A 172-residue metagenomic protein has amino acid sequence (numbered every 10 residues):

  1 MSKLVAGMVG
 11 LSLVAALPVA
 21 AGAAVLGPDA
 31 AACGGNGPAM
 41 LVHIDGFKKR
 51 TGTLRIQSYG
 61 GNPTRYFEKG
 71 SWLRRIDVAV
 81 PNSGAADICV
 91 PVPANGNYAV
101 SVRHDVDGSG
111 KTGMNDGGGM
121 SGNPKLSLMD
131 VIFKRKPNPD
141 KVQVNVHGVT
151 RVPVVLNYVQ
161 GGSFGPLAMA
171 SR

Functional and structural regions predicted by a protein language model:
M8-A20: Bacterial N-terminal signal peptides
A24-A32, M40, K125-S163: Extracellular beta-sheet/turn segments enriched in Thr/Pro/Gly and aliphatic residues
P38-G46, I56: A short, amphipathic beta-strand motif
R55-Y59, S101: Beta-strand signatures of extracellular beta-sandwich domains
V78-G84, N145-V146: Short proline/glycine- and polar residue-rich coil/turn motifs
A85-V92: Exposed aromatic-hydrophobic patches
P93-V102: A short tyrosine-centered beta-strand micro-motif
D105-M114: Acidic, glycine-anchored loop motifs typical of Ca2+
